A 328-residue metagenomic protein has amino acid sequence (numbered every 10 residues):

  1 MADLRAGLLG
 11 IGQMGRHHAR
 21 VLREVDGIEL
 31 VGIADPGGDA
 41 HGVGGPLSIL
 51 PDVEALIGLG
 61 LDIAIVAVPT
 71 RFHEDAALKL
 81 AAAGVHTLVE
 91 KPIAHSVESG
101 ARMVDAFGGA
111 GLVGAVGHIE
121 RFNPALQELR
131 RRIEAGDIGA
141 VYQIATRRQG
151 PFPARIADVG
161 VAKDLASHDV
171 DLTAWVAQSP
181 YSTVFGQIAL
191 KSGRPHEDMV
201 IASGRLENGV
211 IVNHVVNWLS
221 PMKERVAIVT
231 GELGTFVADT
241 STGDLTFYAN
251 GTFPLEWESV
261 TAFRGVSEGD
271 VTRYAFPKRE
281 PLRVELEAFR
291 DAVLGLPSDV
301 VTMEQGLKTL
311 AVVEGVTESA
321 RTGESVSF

Functional and structural regions predicted by a protein language model:
M1, R23, I63-I65, A288-F328: C-terminal helix-rich "cap/oligomerization" subdomain common to oxidoreductases
M1-G44, T173: N-terminal Rossmann-like dinucleotide-binding module
H18, L47-A106: Beta-loop-alpha module in the N-terminal Rossmann-like domain of NAD(P)-dependent dehydrogenases, especially those
V89-E90, G114-V116, A238: Hydrophobic residues in well-ordered beta-strands that form the structural core
A94-I156: A contiguous active-site-proximal alpha/beta segment in oxidoreductase catalytic domains
I119, L233-E304, F328: C-terminal glycine/acidic-rich active-site capping loop/insertion
P153-M222, I228, E304: Rossmann-like dinucleotide-binding domain that binds NAD(P)(H)
